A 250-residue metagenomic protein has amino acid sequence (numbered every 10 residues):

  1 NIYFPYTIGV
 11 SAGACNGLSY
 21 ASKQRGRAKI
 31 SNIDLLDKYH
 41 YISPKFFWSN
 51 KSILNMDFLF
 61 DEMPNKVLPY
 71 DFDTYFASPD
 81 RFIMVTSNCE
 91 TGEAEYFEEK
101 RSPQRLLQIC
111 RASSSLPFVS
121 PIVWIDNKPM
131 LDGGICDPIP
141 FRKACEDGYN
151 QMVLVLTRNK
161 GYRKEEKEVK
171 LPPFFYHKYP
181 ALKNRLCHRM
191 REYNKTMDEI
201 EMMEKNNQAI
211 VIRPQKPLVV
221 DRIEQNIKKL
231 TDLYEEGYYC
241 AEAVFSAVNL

Functional and structural regions predicted by a protein language model:
N1-V10, L18-L250: Patatin-like phospholipase
